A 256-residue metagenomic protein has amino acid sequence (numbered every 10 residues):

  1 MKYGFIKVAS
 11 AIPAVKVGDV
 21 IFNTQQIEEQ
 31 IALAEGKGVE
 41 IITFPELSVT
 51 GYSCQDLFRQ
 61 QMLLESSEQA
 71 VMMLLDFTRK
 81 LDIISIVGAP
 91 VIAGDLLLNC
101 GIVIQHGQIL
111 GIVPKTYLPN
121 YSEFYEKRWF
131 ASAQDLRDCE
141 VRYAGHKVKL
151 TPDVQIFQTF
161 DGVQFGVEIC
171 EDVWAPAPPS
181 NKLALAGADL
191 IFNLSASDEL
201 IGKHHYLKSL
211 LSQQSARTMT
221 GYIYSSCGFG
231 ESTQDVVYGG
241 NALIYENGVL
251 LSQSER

Functional and structural regions predicted by a protein language model:
M1-R256: Enzyme catalytic cores with a strong preference for nitrogen-chemistry domains
